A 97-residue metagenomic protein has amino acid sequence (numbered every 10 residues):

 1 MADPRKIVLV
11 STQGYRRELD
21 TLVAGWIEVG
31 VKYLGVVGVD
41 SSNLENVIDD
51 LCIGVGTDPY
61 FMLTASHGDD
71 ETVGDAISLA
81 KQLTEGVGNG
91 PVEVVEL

Functional and structural regions predicted by a protein language model:
M1-L97: ATP-dependent carboxylate-amine ligase
